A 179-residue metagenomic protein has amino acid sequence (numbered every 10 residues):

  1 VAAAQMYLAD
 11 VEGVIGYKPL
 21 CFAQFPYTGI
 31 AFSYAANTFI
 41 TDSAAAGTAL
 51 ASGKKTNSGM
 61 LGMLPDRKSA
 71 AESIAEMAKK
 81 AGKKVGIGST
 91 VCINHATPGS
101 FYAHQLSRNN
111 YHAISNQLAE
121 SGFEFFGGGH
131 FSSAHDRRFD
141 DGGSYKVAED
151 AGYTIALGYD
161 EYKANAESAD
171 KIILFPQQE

Functional and structural regions predicted by a protein language model:
V1-R137, G142-A166, D170-K171: N-terminal catalytic scaffold of extracellular/periplasmic and nuclease hydrolases that process anionic headgroups
P176-E179: Active-site-adjacent mobile loop/cap segments within catalytic or ligand-binding domains
